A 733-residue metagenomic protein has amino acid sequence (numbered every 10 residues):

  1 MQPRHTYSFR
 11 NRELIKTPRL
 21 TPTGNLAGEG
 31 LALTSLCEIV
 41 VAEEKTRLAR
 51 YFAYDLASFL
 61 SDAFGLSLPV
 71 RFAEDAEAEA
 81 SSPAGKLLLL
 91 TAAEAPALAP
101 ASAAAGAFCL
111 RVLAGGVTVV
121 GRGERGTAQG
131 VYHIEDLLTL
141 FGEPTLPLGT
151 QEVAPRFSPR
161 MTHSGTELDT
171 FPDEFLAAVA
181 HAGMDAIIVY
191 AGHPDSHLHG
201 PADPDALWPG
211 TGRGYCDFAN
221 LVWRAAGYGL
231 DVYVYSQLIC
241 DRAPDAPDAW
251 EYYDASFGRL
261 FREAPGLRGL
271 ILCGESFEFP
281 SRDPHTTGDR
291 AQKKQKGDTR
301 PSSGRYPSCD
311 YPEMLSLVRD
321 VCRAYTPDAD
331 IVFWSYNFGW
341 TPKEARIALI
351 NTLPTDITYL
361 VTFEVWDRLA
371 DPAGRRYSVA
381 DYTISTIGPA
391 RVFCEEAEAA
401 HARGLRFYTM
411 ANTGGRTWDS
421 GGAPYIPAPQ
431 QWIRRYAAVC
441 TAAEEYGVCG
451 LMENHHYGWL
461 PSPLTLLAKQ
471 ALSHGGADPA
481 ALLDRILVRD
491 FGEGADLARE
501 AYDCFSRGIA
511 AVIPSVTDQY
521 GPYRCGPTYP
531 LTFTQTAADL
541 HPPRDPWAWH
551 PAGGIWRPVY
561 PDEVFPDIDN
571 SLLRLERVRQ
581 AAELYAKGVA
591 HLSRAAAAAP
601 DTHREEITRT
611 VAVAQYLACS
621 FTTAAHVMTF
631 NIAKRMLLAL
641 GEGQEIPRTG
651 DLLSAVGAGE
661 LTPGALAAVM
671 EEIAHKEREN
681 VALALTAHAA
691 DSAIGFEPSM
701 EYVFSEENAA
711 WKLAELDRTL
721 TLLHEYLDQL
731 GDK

Functional and structural regions predicted by a protein language model:
M1-P155: Contiguous, structured surface segment used for ligand recognition
Q2-P22, V41, R50, E79 (+2 more regions): Substrate-binding groove of N-acetylhexosamine-processing glycoside hydrolases
C37, S82-G85, E94-A186, W208-A219 (+11 more regions): Conserved structural scaffold segments of CAZyme catalytic domains across common CAZy folds
F52-L56, T127-G130, F171-F175, D217 (+7 more regions): Stable alpha-helical elements in mature extracytoplasmic
L60, G123, V179, L272 (+3 more regions): Conserved, mostly hydrophobic/aromatic
A76-E77, A93-E94, I239-C240, E275-F279 (+2 more regions): Short, internal active-site loops enriched in acidic
T145, V153-L198, P209, D217-I239 (+5 more regions): Glycine-rich, aromatic-flanked loop segments that form ligand/cofactor-binding clefts across common enzyme folds
E167-F333, A345-N351, T358-L360, W366 (+1 more regions): Substrate-binding cleft of carbohydrate-active enzyme catalytic domains
